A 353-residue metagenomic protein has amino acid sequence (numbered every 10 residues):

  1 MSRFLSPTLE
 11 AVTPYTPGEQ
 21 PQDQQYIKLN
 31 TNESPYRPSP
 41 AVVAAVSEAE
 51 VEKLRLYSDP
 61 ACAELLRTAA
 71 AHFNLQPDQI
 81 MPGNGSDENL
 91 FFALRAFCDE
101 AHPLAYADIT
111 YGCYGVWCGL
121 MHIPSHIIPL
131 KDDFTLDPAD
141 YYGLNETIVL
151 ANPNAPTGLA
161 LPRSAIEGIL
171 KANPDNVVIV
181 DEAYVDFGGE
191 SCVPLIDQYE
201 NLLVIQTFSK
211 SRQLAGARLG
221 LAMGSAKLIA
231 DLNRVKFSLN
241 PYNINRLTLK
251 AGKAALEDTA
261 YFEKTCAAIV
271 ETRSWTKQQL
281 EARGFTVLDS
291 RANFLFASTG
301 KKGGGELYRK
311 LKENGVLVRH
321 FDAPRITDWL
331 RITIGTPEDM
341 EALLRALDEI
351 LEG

Functional and structural regions predicted by a protein language model:
M1-L56, G143-L144: N-terminal "arm"/small-domain region of PLP-dependent enzymes with the aminotransferase-like
A63-P103, M121, K301: Phosphate-binding glycine-rich loop
Q79, F91-D133, A139: PLP-dependent aspartate aminotransferase-fold enzymes
H126, L130-D186: Active-site phosphate-binding strand-loop segment of PLP-dependent enzymes
S164, K310-N314, R319, A323-G353: PLP-dependent enzyme catalytic core of the Aspartate aminotransferase-like
N201-E281, F285-L288: PLP-dependent aminotransferase class I/II
V270, A282-N314, L330: Conserved PLP-binding catalytic core of the aspartate aminotransferase-like
